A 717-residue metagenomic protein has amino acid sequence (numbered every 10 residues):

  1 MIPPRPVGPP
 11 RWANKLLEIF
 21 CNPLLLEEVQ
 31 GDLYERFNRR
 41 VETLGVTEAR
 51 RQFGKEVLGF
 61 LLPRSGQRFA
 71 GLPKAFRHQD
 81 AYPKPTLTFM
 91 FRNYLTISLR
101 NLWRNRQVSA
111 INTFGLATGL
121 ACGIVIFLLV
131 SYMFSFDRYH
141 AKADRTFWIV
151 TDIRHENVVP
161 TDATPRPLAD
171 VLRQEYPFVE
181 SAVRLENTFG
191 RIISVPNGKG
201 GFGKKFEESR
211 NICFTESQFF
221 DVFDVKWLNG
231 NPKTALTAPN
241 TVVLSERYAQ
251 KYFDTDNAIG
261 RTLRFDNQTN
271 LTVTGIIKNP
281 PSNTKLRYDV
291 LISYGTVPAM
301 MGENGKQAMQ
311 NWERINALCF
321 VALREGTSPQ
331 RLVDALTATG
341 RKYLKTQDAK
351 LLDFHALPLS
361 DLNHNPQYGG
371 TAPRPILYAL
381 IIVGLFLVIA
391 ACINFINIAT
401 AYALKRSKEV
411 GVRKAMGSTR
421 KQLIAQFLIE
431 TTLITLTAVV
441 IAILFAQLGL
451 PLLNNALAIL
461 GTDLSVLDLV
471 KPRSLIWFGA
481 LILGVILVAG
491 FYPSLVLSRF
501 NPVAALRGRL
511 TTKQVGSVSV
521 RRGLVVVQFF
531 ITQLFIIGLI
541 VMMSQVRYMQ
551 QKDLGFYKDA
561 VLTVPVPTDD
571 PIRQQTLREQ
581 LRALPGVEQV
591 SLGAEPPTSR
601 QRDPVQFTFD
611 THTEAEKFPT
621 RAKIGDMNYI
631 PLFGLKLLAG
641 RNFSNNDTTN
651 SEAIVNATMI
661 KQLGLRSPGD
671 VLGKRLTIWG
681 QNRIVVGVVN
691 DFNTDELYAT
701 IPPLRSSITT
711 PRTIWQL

Functional and structural regions predicted by a protein language model:
M1-P23, E27, R68-H78, P85: Short, charge-enriched, intrinsically disordered boundary segments that mark the beginning of a structured element
V29-V41: Amphipathic alpha-helical segments that form the core helices of the histone-fold
R40, V46-K55, G59, R64 (+11 more regions): Membrane-helix entry/capping segments
F76-A110, P366, I398-T432, L436 (+1 more regions): Alpha-helical transmembrane segments of integral membrane proteins
L102, N112, M133, I149 (+22 more regions): Generic structural signal for small/hydrophobic residues in well-ordered secondary structure, especially within
G119-C122, T437-A446, I486: Glycine-rich segments within core transmembrane alpha-helices of 12-TM secondary carriers
F127-I192, F206, A308-F320, R324 (+6 more regions): Membrane-proximal extracellular/periplasmic loop immediately following the first transmembrane helix
C213-L228, N240-P375, T576-L717: Mid-to-C-terminal secondary-structure elements that act as membrane-proximal/extracytoplasmic interface segments
